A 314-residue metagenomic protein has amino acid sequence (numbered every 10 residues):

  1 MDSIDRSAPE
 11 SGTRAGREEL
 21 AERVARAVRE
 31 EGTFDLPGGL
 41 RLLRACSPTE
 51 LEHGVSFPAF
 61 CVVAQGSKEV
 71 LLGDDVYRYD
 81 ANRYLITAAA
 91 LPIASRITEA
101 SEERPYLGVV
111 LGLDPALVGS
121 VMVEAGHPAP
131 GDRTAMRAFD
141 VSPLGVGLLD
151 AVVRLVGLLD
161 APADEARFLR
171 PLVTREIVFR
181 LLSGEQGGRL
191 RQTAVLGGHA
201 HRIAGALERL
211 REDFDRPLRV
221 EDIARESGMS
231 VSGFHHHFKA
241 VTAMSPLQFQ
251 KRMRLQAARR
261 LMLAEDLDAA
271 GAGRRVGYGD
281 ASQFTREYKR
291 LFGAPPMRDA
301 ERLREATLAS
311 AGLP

Functional and structural regions predicted by a protein language model:
D2-E19, V118-E176, R180-L181, G188 (+2 more regions): Amphipathic alpha-helical segments enriched in hydrophobic/aromatic residues interleaved with Lys/Arg
S11-S47: N-terminal, Lys/Arg-enriched amphipathic/low-complexity engagement segments that precede the first folded domain
G32-A129: N-terminal regulatory/effector-sensing and dimerization cores that precede helix-turn-helix DNA-binding domains
L42, T49-P58, L72, P128 (+8 more regions): Hydrophobic/basic alpha-helical segments enriched in Actinobacteria
E69, P217, D266-L267: Residue at a beta-strand N-cap/secondary-structure junction
E176, R180-Q186, T193, H199 (+3 more regions): Basic/polar phosphate-binding segments, predominantly the helix-turn-helix DNA-binding elements of transcriptional
L210-D213, M262: Short helix-to-turn junction characteristic of helix-turn-helix DNA-binding domains, especially the helix
